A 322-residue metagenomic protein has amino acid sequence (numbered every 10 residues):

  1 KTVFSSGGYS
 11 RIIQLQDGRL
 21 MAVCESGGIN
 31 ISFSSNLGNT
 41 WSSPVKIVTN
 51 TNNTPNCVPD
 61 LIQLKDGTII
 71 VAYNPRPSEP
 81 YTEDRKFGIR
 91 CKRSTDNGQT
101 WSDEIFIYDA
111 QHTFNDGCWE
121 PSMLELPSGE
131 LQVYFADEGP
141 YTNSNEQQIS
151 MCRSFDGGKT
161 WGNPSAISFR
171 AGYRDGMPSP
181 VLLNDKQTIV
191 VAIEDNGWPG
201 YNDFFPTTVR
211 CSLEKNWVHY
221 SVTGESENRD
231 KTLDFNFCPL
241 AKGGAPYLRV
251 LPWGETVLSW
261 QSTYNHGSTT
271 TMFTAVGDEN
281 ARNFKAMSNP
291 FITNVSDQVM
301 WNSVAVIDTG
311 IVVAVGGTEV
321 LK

Functional and structural regions predicted by a protein language model:
K1-K322: Asp-box/BNR beta-propeller blade signature and adjacent active/binding-site loops in extracellular glycan-interacting
